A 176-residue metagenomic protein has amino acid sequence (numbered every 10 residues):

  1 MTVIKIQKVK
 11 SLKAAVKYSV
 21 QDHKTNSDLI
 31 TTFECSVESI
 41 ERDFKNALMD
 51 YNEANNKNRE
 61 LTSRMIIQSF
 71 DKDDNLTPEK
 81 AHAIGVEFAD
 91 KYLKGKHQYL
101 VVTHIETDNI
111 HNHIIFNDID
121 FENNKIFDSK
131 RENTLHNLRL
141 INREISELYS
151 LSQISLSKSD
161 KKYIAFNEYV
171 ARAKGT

Functional and structural regions predicted by a protein language model:
M1-T176: N-terminal nicking endonuclease/strand-transfer module with a His-rich metal-binding environment and a catalytic Tyr
